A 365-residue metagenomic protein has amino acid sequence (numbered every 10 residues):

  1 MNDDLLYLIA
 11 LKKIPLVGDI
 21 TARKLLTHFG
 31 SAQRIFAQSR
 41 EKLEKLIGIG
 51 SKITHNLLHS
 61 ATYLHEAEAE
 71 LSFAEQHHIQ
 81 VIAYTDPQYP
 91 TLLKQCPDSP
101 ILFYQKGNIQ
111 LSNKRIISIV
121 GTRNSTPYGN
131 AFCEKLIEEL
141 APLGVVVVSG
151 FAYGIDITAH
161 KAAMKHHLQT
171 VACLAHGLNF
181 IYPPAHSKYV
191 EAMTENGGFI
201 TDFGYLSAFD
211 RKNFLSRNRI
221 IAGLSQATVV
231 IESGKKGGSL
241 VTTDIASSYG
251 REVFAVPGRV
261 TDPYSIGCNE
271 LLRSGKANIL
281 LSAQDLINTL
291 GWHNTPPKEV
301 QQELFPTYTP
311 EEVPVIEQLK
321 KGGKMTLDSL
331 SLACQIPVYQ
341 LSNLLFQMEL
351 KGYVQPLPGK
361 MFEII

Functional and structural regions predicted by a protein language model:
M1-D4, A83-I365: Glycine-biased, small-residue-rich flexible motifs in mid-sequence functional cores and linkers
M1-P87, L271, L327, K351-Y353 (+2 more regions): Short, small/acidic-rich helices and loops at N termini and domain boundaries of DNA replication/processing enzymes
